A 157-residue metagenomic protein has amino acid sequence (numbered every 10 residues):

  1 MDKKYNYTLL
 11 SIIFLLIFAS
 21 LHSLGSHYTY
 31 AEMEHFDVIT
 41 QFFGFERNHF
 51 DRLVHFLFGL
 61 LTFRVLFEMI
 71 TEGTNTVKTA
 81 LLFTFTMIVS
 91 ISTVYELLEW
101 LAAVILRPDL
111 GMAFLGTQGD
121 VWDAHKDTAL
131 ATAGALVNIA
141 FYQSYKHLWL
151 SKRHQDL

Functional and structural regions predicted by a protein language model:
M1-L60: "…centered on the first transmembrane helix and the immediately adjacent amphipathic helix/loop
D2-Y7, T71-V77: Helix-coil boundary and interhelical linker segments in multi-pass alpha-helical membrane proteins
S11, R52, F56, A80-T84 (+2 more regions): Residue-level signature of transmembrane alpha-helical entry/exit and packing/kink sites in multi-pass membrane
L15-G25, R64, I88-E99: Alpha-helical transmembrane segments of multi-pass membrane proteins
M33-F36, F50, S92-A133: Interfacial helix-loop-helix junctions of multi-pass membrane proteins
L57-G73, V104-L110, A129-Y145: Membrane-interfacial alpha-helical segments at the cytosolic side of multi-pass membrane proteins
T74-V89: Internal alpha-helical transmembrane segments of multi-pass membrane proteins
Q143-R153: Membrane-interface capping segments at transmembrane-helix boundaries
